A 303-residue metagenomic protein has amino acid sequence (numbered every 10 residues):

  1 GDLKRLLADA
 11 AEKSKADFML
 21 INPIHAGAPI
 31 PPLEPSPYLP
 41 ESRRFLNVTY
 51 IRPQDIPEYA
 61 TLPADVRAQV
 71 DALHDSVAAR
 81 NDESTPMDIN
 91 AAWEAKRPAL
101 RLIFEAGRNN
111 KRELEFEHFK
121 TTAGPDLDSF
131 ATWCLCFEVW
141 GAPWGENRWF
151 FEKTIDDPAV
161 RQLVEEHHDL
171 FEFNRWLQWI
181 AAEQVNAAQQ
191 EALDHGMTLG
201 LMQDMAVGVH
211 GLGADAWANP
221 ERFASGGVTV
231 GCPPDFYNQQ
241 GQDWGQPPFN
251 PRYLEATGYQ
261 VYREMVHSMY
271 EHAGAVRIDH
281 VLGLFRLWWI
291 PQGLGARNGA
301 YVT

Functional and structural regions predicted by a protein language model:
G1-N219, L254-E255: Acidic/aromatic-lined carbohydrate-recognition and catalytic surfaces of CAZymes acting on diverse glycans
A16, A273-A275: A structural motif
T198-V261, M265-S268, H272, R286-T303: Substrate-binding/active-site clefts of carbohydrate-active enzymes
